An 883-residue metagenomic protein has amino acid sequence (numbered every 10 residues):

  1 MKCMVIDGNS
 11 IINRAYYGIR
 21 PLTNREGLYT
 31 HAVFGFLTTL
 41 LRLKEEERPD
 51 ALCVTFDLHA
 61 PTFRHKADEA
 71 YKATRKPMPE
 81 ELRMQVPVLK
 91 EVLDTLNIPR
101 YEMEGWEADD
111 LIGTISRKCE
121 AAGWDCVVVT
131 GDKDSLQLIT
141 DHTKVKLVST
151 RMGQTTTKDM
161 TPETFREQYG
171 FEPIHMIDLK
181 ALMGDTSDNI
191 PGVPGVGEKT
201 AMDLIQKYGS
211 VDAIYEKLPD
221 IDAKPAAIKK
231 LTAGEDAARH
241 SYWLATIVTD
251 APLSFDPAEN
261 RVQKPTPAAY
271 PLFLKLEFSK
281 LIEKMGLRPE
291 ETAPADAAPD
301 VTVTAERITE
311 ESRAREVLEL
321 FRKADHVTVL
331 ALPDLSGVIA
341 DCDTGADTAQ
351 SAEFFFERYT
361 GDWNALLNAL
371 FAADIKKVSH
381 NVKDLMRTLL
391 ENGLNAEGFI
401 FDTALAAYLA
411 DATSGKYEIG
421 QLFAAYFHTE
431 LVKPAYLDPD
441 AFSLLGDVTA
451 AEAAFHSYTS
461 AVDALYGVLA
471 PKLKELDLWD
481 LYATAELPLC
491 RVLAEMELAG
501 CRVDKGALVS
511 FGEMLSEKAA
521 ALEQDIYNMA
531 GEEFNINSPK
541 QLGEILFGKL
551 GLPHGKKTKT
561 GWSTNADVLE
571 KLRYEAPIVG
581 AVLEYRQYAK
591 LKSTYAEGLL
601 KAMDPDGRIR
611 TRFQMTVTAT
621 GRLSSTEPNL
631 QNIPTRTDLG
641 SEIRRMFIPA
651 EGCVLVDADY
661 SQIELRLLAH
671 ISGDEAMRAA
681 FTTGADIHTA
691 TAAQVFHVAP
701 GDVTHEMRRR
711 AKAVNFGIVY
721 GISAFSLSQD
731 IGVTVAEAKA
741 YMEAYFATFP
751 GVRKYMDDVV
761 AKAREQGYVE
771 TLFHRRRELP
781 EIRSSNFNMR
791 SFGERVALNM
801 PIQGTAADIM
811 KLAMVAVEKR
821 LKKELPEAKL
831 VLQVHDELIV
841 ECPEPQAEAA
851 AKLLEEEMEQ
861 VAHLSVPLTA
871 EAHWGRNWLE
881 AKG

Functional and structural regions predicted by a protein language model:
M1-V129, K133-T155, D159, A237-H240 (+2 more regions): Noncatalytic, basic helical substrate-engagement surface that gates or grips nucleic-acid strands
C3-M4, G8, R14-C53, E69-A70 (+4 more regions): Conserved RNase H-like, two-metal-ion catalytic cores of nucleic-acid enzymes
R48-C53, A121, T140-K144, D159-T304 (+5 more regions): Non-catalytic nucleic-acid-binding/docking modules located in mid-to-C-terminal regions of nucleic-acid enzymes
E102, M152-K180, A298-T302, S336-E475 (+3 more regions): Active-site-proximal helix-loop-helix substrate-binding element of RNase H-like nuclease domains
G234-T360, F371, H380, L422 (+8 more regions): Conserved "right-hand" nucleotidyltransferase catalytic core of DNA-directed polymerases
I339-A346, A410, Y417-K433, D440 (+2 more regions): Function-dense linear segments that define catalytic or interfacial modules in macromolecule-processing proteins
L498, D606, R610-T611, M615-T618 (+2 more regions): Conserved catalytic core of nucleic-acid polymerases
E517-Q524, N528-G580, A747-R795, N799 (+1 more regions): C-terminal polymerase-core module
